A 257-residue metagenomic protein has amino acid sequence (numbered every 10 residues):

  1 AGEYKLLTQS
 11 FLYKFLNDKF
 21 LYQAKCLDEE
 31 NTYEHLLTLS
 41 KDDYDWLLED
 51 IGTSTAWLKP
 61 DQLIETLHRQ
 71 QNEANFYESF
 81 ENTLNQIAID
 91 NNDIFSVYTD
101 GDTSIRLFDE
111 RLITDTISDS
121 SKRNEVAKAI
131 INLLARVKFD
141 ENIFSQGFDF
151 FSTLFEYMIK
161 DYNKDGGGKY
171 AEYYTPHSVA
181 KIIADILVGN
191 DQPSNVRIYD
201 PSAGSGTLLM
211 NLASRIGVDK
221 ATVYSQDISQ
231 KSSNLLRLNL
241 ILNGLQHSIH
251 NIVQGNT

Functional and structural regions predicted by a protein language model:
A1-L187, I252-T257: Non-catalytic, mostly N-terminal accessory regions of nucleic-acid modification and defense proteins
K169-T257: Conserved S-adenosyl-L-methionine
